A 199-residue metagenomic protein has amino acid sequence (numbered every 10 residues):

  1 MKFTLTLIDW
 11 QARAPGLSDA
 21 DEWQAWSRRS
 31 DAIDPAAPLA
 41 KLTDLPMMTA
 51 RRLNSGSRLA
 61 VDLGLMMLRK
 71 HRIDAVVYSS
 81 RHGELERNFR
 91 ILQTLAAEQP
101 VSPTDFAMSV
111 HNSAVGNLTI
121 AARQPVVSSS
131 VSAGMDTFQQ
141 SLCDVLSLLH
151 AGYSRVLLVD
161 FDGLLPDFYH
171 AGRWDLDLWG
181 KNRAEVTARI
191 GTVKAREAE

Functional and structural regions predicted by a protein language model:
M1-D105, V110-S130, D160-E199: Conserved "HGTGT" condensation-loop signature of ketosynthase/thiolase-family condensing enzymes that catalyze
V61-G64, L68-K70, S130-V156: Active-site-proximal alpha-helical scaffold in enzymes
